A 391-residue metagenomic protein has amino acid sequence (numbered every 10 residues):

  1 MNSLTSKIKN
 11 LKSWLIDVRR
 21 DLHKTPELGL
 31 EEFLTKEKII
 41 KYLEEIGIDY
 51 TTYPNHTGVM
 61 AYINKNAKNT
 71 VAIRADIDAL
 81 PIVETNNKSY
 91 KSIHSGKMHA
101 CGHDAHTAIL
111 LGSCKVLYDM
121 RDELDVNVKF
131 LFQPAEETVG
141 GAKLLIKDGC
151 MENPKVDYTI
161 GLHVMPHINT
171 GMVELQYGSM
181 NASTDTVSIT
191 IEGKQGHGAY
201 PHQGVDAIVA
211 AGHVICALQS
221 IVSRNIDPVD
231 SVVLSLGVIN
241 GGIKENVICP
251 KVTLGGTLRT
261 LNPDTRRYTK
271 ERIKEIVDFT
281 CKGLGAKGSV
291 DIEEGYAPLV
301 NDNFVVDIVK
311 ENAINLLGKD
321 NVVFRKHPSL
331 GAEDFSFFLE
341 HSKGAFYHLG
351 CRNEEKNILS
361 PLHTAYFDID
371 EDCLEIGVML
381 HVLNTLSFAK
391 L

Functional and structural regions predicted by a protein language model:
M1-H99, D104, A108, K115-L124: Acidic/His- and Gly-rich active-site-bordering loop/insert found across diverse amide/peptide-bond hydrolases
L22, A61, I73, H103 (+8 more regions): Divalent metal-coordination and catalytic microenvironments
E27, E31, E137, S289: Contiguous, non-catalytic segments that form substrate-binding/exosite surfaces or channel walls
V59-M60, L80-I82, N87-M98, A105 (+2 more regions): Histidine/acidic-residue-rich, glycine-tolerant segments that coordinate divalent metal ions
A72-R74, V83, V187, F346-C351: Non-cysteine beta-strand/loop elements that form the S-adenosyl-L-methionine
G112-D122, E152, L339-H341: Alpha-helix C-terminal capping segments
G212-L391: Metal-dependent amide/peptide-bond hydrolase catalytic core, centered on the "pita-bread" metallohydrolase fold
